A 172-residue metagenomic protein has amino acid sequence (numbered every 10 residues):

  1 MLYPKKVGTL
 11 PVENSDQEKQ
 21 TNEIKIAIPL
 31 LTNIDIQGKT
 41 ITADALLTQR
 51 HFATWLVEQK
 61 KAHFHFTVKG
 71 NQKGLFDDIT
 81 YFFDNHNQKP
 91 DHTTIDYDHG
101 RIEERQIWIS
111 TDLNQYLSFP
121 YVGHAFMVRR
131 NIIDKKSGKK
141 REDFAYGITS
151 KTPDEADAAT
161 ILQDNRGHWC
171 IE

Functional and structural regions predicted by a protein language model:
M1-F52, K60: Conserved, well-structured functional cores that handle cations and Mg-NTP chemistry
I34, N165-H168: Alpha-helix boundary/capping residues
T40, H168-W169: Residue-level signal for helical boundary/lining positions with a hydrophobic bias
H51-T54, F76-D78: A short acidic (Asp/Glu
V57: Gly/Ala-rich phosphate-binding loop of Rossmann-like dinucleotide-binding domains, activating on the conserved
H63-R166: An anionic, glycine-rich sequence signature occurring as long contiguous blocks
E172: Phosphate-centric recognition/catalysis
